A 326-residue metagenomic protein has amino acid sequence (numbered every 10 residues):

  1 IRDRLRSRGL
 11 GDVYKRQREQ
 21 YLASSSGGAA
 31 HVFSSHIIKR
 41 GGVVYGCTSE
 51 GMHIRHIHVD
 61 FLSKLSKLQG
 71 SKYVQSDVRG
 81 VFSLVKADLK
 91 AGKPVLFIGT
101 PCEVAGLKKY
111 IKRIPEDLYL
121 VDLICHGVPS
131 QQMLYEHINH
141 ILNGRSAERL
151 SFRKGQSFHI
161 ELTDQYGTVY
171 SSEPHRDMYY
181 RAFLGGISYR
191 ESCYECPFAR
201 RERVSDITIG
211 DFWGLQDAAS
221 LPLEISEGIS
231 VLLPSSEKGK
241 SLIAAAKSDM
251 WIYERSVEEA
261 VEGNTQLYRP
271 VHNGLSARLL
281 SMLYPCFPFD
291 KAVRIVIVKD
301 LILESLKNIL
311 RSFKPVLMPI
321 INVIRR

Functional and structural regions predicted by a protein language model:
I1-L10, Y14: Single conserved hydrophobic/aromatic residue that forms the stacking wall/gate of nucleotide- or nucleobase-binding
R2, C102, C193-C196: Short cysteine clusters
G11-I37, V44-G46: N-terminal, charge-rich interaction modules
S26-G28, G51, F97-L107, G127-P129: Gly/Ser/Thr-rich loops at beta-strand to alpha-helix junctions that form or flank small-molecule/cofactor-binding
R40-V43, G144-R326: Long, compositionally biased charged/polar accessory segments in the mid-to-C-terminal portions of proteins
H53-S83: Glycine-rich phosphate-binding "P-loop"
K108-Y119, I138-L142: Short, surface-exposed basic-aromatic patches at helix termini and helix-loop junctions that form
Y119-H140: Short, flexible loop segments at boundaries between secondary-structure elements
